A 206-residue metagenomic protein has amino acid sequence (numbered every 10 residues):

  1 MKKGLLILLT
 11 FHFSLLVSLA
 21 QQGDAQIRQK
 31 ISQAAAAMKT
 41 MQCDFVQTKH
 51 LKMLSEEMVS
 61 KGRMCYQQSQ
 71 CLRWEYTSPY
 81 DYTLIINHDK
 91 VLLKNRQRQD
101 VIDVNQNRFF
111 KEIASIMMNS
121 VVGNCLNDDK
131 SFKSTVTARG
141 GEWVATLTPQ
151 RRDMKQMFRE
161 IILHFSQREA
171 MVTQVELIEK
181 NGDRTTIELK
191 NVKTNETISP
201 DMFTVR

Functional and structural regions predicted by a protein language model:
M1-G4: Positively charged n-region of N-terminal signal peptides that target proteins for export
I7-L15: Bacterial N-terminal signal peptides
S18-A20, A25: Boundary at the C-terminal end of the N-terminal hydrophobic targeting segment
Q26-I27, S32-D44, K49, S55-E57 (+2 more regions): Flexible, processing/modification-adjacent segments and terminal tails in exported/periplasmic/extracellular proteins
M38-T40, V59-K61, S69, P79 (+5 more regions): Extracytoplasmic
F45, L72-Y76, V91-K94, A145-L147 (+1 more regions): Short hydrophobic/aromatic-rich beta-strand segments that constitute the beta-sheet cores of beta-sandwich/beta-barrel
R63-S115, T185, N191: An acidic-aromatic
I102, C125-R206: Gly/Pro-enriched, hydrophobic low-complexity segments that function as extracytoplasmic propeptides/linkers
